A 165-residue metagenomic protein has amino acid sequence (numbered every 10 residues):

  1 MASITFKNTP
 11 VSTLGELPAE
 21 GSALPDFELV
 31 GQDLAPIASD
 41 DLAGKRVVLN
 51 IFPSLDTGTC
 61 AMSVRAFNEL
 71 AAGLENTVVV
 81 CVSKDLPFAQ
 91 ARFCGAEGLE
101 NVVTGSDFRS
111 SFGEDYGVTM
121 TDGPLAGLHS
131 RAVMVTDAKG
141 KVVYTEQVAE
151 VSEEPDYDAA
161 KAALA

Functional and structural regions predicted by a protein language model:
M1-A165: Chalcogenol-based redox active-site neighborhoods
